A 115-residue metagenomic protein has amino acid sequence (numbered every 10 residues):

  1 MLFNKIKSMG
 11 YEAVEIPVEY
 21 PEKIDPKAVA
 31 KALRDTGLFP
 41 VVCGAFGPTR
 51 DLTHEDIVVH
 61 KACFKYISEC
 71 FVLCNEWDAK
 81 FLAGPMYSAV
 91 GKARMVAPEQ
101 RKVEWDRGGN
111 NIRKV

Functional and structural regions predicted by a protein language model:
M1, V42-H54, S88-V96: N-terminal small/glycine-rich loop or linker at the start of catalytic domains across soluble metabolic enzymes
L2-S8, K23-G44, E69-A79, R113-K114: Acidic (Asp/Glu)-rich catalytic clusters
E15, V42-G44, A83: Conserved beta-strand positions in the central sheet of alpha/beta enzyme cores
I16-A28, D51-T53, K92-A93: Acidic-and-aromatic substrate-binding clefts and catalytic sites of carbohydrate-active enzymes
Y20-K23, K27, F46, I57 (+1 more regions): Generic alpha-helical scaffold signal
D56-V115: Active-site acidic/histidine proton-transfer and metal-coordination neighborhood in alpha/beta enzyme cores
